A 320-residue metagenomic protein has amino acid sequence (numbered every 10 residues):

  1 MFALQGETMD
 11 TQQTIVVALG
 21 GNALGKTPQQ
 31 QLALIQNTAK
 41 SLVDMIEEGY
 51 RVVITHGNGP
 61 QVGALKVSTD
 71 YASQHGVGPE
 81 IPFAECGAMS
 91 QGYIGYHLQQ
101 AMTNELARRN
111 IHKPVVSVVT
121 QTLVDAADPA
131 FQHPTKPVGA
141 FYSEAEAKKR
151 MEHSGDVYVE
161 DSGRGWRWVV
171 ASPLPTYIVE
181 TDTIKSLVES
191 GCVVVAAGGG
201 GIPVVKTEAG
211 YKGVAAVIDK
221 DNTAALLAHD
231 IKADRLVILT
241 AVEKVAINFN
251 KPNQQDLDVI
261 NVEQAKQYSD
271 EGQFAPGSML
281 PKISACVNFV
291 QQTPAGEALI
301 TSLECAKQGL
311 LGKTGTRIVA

Functional and structural regions predicted by a protein language model:
M1-T11: Short, Lys/Arg-enriched N-terminal segments with co-localized hydrophobic residues within the first ~10-30 amino acids
D10-A320: C-terminal catalytic "cap/lid" subdomain
